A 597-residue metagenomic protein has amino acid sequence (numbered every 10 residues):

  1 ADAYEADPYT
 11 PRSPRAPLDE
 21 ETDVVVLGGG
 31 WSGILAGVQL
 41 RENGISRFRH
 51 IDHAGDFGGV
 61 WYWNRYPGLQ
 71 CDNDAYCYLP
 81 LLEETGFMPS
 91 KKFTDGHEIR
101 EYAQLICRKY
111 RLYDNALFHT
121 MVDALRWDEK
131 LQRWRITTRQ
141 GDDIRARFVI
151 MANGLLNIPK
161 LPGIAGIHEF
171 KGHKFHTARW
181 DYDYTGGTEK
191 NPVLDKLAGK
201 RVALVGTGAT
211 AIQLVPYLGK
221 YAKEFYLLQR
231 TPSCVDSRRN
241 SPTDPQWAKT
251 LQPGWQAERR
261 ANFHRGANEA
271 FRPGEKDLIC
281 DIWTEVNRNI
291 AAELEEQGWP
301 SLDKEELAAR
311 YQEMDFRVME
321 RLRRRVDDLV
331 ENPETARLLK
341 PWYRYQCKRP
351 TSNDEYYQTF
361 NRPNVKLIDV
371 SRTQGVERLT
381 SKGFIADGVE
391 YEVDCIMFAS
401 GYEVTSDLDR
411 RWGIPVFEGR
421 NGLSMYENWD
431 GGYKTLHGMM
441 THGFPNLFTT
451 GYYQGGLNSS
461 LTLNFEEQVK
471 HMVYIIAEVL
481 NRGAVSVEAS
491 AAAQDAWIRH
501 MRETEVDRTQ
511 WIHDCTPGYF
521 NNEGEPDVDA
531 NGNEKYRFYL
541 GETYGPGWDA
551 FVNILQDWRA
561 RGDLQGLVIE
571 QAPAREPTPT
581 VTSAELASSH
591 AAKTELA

Functional and structural regions predicted by a protein language model:
A1-V24, G29, V38-H173, A178-R179 (+4 more regions): N-terminal FAD-binding dinucleotide-binding subdomain shared by FAD-dependent oxidases/monooxygenases
G33-I34, A211: N-terminal Rossmann-fold NAD(P) dinucleotide-binding loop
V202: Conserved class I S-adenosyl-L-methionine
L218: Class I S-adenosylmethionine-dependent transferase superfamily signal
